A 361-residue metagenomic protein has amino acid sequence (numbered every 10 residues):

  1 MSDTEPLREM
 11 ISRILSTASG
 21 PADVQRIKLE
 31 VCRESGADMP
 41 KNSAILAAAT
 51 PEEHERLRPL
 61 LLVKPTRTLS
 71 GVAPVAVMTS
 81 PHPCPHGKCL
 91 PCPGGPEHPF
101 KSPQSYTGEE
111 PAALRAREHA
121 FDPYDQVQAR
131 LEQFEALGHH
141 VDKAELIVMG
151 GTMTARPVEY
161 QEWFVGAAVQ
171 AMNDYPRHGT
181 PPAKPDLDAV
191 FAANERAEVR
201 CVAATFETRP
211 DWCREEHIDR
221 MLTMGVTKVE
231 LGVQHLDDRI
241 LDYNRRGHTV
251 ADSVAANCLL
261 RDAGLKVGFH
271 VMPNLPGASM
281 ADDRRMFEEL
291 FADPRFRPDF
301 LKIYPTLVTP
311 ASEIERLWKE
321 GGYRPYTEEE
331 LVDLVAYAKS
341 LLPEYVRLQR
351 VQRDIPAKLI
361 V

Functional and structural regions predicted by a protein language model:
M1-Q126, R130-P181, E344: Flexible, acidic/Gly-rich N-terminal and inter-domain linker regions that tether and position cofactor-handling modules
V75-V77, A204, H270, V351: Generic beta-strand hydrophobic packing signal
P83, G95-H98, T152, L275 (+2 more regions): Short loop/turn segments at secondary-structure transitions that flank enzyme active sites
P85-K88, H140-D142, R200, G225 (+2 more regions): Short loop/turn motifs at secondary-structure junctions
H86-G87, F100, P157, E215-E216 (+2 more regions): Short helix/loop capping segments that flank catalytic or ligand/cofactor-binding pockets
E109-Q126, L146, G150-D333: Conserved non-cysteine loop/helix-boundary elements of the Radical SAM core domain that shape
G138, G264, P294, L342-P343: A structural signal for short coil/turn segments at secondary-structure junctions
Y323-V361: C-terminal accessory regions of radical SAM enzymes
